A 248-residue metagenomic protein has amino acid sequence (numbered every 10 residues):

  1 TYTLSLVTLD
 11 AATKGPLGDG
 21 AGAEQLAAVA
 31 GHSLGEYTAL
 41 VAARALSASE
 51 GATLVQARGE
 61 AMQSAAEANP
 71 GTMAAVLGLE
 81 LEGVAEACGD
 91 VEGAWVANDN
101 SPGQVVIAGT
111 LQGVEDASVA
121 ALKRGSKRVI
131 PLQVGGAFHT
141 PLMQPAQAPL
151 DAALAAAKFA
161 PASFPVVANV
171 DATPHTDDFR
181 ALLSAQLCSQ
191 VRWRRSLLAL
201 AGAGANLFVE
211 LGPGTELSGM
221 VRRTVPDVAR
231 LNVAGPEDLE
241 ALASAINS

Functional and structural regions predicted by a protein language model:
T1-G83, R128, L132, L207-E240: FabD-like malonyl-/acyl-CoA
G18-A23, A42-Q190: Alpha/beta catalytic cores of group-transfer enzymes, especially the acyltransferase/condensing modules of polyketide
S33, K158, G204: Conserved functional loop/turn residues at catalytic and ligand-binding sites
D90-V91, L122-R124, S218, R222-D227 (+1 more regions): Short, solvent-exposed amphipathic alpha-helical segments in soluble enzyme and RNA/protein-processing domains
L122, A201-G204: Non-catalytic positions within long, well-ordered alpha-helices that form the structural scaffold/packing of enzyme
A146, A243-S248: Post-His helix in hydrolase/transferase enzymes
